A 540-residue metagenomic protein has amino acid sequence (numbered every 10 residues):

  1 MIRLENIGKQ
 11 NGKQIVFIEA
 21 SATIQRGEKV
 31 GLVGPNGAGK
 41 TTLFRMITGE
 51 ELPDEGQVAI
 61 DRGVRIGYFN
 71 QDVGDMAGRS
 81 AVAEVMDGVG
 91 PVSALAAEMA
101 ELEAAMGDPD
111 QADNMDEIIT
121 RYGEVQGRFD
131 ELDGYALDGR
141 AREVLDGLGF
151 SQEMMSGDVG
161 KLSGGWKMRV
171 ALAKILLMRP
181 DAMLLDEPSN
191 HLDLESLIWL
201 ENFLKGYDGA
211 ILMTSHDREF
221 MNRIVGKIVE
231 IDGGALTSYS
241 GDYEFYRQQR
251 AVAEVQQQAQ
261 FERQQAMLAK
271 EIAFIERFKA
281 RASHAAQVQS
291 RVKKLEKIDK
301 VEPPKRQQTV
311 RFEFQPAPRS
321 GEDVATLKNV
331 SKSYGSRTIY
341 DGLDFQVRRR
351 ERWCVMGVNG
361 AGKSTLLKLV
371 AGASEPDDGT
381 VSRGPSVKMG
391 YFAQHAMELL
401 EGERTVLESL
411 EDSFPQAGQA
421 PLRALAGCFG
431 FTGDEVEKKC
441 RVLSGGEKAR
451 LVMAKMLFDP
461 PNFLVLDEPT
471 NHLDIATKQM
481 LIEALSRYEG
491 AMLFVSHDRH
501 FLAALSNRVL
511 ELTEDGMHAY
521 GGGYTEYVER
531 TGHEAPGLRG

Functional and structural regions predicted by a protein language model:
M1-F261, Q308, Q315-G540: ABC ATP-binding cassette signature C-motif
R250-P304: Intracellular alpha-helical coupling/juxtamembrane segments of multi-pass membrane proteins
